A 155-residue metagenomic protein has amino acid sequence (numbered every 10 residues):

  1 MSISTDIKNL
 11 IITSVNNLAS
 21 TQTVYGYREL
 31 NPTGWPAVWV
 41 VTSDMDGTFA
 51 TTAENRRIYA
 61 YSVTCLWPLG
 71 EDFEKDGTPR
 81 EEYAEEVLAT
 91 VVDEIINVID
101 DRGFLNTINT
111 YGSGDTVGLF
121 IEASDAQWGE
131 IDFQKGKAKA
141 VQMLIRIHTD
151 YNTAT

Functional and structural regions predicted by a protein language model:
M1-P32, D44-T155: Charged, amphipathic alpha-helical segments and their flanking helix caps
W35-V40: A short glycine-rich, His/Asp/Glu-containing loop-to-beta-strand
